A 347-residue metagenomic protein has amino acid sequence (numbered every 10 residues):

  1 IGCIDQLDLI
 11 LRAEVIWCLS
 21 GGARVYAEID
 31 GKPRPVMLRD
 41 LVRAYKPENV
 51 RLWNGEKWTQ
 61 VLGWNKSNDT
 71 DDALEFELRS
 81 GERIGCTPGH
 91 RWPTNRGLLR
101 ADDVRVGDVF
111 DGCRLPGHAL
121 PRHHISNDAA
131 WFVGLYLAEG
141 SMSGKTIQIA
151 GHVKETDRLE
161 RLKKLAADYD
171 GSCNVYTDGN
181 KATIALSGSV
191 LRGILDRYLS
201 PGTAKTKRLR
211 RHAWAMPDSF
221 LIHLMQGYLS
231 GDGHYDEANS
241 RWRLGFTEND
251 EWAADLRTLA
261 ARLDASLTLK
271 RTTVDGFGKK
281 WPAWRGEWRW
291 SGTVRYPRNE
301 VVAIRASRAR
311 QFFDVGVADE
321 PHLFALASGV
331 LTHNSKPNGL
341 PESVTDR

Functional and structural regions predicted by a protein language model:
C3-C18, G22, A44, G63-G278 (+1 more regions): Intein-associated homing endonuclease modules of the LAGLIDADG/DOD-type, together with closely related HINT-family
L11-L62, R295-N299, P341: Long, charge-dense accessory insertions within large macromolecular proteins
G292: Short terminal or interdomain "cap/linker" segment that borders an active site or interface and mediates
